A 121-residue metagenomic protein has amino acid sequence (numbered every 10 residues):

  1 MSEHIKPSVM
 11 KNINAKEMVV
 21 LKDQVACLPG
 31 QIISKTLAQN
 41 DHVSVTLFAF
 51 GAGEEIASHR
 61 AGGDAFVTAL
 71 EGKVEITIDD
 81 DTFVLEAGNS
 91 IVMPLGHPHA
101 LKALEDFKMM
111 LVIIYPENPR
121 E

Functional and structural regions predicted by a protein language model:
M1-H42: A short, N-terminal "cap"/entry segment at the start of jelly-roll beta-barrel domains of the cupin/DSBH fold
G30-Q31, D41-A61: Conserved short histidine dyad/triad with adjacent acidic residue
A49-G51, R60-I76: Short, conserved beta-strand element in jelly-roll/cupin
I56-S58, I76-T77, M93, P98-L104: Short beta-strand His + acidic residue motifs that chelate non-heme Fe in jelly-roll/DSBH and cupin folds
L70-E71, E86-A87, E105: A cytosolic small-molecule/anion-sensing beta-strand core signal
K73-E75, T82, P98, K108: Structural motif
D80-L95: Short acidic-glycine-tyrosine-enriched beta hairpin
L95-P119: Ligand-binding loop in jelly-roll beta-barrel domains
